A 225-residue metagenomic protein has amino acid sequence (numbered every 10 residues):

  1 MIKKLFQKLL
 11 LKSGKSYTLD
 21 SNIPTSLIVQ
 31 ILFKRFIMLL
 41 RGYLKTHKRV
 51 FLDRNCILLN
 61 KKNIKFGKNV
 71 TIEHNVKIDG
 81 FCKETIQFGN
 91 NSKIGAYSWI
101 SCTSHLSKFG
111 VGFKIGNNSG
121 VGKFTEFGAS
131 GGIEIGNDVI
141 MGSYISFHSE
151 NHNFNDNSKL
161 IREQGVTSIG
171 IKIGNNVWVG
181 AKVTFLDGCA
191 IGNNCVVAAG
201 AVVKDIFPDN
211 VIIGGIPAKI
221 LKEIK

Functional and structural regions predicted by a protein language model:
M1-R49, D138, Y144-I145, S149-K159 (+6 more regions): Terminal amphipathic alpha-helical/low-complexity segments used for targeting or macromolecular assembly
M1-S16, L59-K62, K68-G80: N-terminal capping/interface segment
K45, V50-F51, I72, C82 (+2 more regions): Extended beta-solenoid/beta-helix repeat architectures
C56: N-terminal extracellular ligand-recognition/capping segment immediately after the signal peptide
K62, E84, G131, D209 (+1 more regions): A generic "binding-loop/recognition-motif" signal
I72-D187, I224-K225: Flexible, glycine/small-residue-enriched loop-and-beta-strand segment within the central core of proteins
A190-G214, A218: C-terminal/domain-terminus segments
